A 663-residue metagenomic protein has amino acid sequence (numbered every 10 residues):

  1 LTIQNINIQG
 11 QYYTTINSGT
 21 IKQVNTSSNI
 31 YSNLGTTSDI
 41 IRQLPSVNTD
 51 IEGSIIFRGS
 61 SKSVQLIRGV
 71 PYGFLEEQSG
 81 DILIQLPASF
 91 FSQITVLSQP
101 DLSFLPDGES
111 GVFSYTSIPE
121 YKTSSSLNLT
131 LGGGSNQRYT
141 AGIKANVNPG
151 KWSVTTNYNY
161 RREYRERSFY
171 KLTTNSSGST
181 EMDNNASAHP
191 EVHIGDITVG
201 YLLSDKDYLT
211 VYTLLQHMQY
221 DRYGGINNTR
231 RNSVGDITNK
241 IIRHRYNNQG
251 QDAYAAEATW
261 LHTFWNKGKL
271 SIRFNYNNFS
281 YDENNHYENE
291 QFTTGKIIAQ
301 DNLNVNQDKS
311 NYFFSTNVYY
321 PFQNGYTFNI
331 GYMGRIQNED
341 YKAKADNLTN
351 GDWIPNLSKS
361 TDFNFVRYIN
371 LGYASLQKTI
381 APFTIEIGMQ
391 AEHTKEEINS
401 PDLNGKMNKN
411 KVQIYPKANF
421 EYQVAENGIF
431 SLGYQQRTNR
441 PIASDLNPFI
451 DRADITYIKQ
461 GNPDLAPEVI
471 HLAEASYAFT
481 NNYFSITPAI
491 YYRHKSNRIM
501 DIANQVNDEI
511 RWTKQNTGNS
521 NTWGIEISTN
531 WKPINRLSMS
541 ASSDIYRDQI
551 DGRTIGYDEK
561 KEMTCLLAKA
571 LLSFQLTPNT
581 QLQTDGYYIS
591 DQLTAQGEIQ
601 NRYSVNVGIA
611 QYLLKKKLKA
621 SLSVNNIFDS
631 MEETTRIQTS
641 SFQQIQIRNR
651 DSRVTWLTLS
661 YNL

Functional and structural regions predicted by a protein language model:
L1, T37-I40, G80-L83, V96 (+2 more regions): N-terminal periplasmic accessory domains that precede and gate Gram-negative outer-membrane beta-barrel machines
L1-I30, D50-E52, S60-K62, S98-P100: Short, acidic, small-residue-rich periplasmic hinge/interaction motif at the N-terminus of Gram-negative outer-membrane
T37, Q43, V70-S98, A145: Short acidic/polar hinge/loop motifs at secondary-structure boundaries that mediate gating or recognition
S38-F74: Extracytoplasmic beta-strand/coil segments of soluble accessory domains associated with Gram-negative outer-membrane
Q137-E163, G178-G224, D252-Y254: Transmembrane beta-barrel wall of Gram-negative outer-membrane proteins
D183, N311-S315, K359-S360, N462 (+5 more regions): Outer membrane beta-barrel strand-and-loop segments of large Gram-negative receptors, especially TonB-dependent
D196-Q219, R245-S400, Q423, N427 (+2 more regions): Face-selective signature of the C-terminal outer-membrane beta-barrel domain
K395-E397, Y422, E426-H471, Y492-W512 (+2 more regions): Surface-exposed extracellular loop regions of Gram-negative outer-membrane beta-barrel proteins, predominantly
